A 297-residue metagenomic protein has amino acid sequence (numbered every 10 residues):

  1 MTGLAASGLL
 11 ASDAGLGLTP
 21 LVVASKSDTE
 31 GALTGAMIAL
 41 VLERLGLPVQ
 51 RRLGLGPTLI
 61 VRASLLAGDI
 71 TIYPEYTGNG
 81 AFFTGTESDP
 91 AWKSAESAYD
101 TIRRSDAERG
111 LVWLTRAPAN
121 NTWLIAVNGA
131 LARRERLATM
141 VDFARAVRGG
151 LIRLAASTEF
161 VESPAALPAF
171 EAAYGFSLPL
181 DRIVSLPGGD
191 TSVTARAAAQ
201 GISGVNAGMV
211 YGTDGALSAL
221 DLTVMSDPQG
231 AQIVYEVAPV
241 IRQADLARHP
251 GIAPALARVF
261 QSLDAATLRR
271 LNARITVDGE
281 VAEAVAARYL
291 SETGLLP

Functional and structural regions predicted by a protein language model:
M1-T2: N-terminal export leaders
G17-E30, L47-L53, G150-A155: Short, well-ordered beta-strand elements
T29-P48, A172: Short, polar/charged alpha-helical segment
G54-T58, G68-A81, A98, S157 (+3 more regions): Beta->alpha turn/N-cap motifs
T84-L114, S177, I202-G204, G215-Q229: Ligand-binding "clamshell"
K93-L154, Q261-A265: A conserved helix-loop-strand patch within extracytoplasmic ligand-binding domains of the periplasmic binding
W123-R133, Y235-H249: A bilobed periplasmic-binding-protein/Venus flytrap-type ligand-binding module shared by bacterial periplasmic
G149-D227: Ligand-binding pocket segment of bilobal, Venus flytrap-like solute-binding proteins
